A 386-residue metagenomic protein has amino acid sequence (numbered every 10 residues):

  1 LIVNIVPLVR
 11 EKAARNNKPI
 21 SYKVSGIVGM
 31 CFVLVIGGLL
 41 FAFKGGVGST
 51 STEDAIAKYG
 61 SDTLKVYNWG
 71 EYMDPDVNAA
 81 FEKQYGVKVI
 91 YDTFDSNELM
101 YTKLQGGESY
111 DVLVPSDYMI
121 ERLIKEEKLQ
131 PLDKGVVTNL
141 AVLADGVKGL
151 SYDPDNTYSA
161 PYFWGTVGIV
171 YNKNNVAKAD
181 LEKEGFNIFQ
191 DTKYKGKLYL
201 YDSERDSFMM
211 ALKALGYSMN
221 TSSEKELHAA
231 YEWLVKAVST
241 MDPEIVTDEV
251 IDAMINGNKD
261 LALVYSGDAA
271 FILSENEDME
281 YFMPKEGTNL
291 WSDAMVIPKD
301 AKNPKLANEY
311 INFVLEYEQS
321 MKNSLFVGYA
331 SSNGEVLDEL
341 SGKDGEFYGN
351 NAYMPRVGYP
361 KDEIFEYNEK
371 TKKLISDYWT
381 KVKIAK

Functional and structural regions predicted by a protein language model:
T50-E126: Early extracytoplasmic/lumenal segment of secretory-pathway proteins
G60, Y67, L104, S109-I255: Extracytoplasmic ligand-binding site segments that recognize negatively charged/polar headgroups
M119-R122, I255, L261-D278: A ligand-binding cleft/hinge motif common to bilobed small-molecule-binding domains
I124-L132, D153-T157, I272-M283, G345-G349: Ligand-binding "clamshell"
V170-N175, K213-G216, W291-L306, I311-V314 (+1 more regions): A bilobed periplasmic-binding-protein/Venus flytrap-type ligand-binding module shared by bacterial periplasmic
K193-R205, F313-L337: Periplasmic-binding protein-like
H228-A237, E275-K299: Periplasmic-binding protein-like
M321-K386: C-terminal capping/gating helix-and-loop segments adjacent to ligand/active sites or protein-protein/ligand interfaces
